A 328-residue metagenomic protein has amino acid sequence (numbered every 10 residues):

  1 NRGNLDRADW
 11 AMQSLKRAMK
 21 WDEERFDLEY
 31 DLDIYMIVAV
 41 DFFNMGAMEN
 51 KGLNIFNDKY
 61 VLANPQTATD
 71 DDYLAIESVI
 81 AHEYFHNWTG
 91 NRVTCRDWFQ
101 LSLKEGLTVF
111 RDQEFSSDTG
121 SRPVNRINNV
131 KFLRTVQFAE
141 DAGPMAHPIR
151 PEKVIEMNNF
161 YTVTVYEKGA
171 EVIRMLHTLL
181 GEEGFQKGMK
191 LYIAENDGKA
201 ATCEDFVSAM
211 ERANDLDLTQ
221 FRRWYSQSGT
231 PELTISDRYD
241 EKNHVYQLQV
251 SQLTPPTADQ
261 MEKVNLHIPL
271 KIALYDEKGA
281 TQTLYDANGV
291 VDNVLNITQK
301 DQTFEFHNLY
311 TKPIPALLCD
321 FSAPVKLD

Functional and structural regions predicted by a protein language model:
N1-L248: Hydrophobic alpha-helical and helix-loop surface patches within well-folded domains that function as non-catalytic
F85, I149-E152, E183, A194-D328: Non-catalytic accessory/interaction domains
